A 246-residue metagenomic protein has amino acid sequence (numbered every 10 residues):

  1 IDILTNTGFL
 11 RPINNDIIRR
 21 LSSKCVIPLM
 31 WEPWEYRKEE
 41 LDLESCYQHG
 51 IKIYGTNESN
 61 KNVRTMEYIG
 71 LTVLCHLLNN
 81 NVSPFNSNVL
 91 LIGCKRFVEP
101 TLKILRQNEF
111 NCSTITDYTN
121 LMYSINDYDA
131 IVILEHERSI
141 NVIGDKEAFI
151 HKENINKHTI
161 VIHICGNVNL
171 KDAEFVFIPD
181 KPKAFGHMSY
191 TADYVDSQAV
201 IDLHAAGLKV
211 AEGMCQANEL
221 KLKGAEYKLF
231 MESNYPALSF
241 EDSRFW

Functional and structural regions predicted by a protein language model:
I1-R20, D117-A199: Rossmann-like adenosine-cofactor binding region
D2-N81, I162, G166-E174, P179: Phosphate/diphosphate ligand-binding glycine-rich loop within oxidoreductases
L4, Y47-I53, I69-L74, C94-E99 (+2 more regions): Noncatalytic linker/hinge segments flanking ATPase motor cores
L10, P33-R37, L77-P84, P100-E109 (+1 more regions): Short secondary-structure transition/capping segments
S23-K24, P84-N88, H158: Phosphate-coordination loops involved in phosphoryl transfer and adenosine-cofactor binding
L29, E58-T65, T72, H76-N79 (+2 more regions): C-terminal helix-to-coil terminal segments
E32, S113-T119: A generic structural motif
N57, I69-C112: Glycine-rich adenosine-cofactor-binding loop
